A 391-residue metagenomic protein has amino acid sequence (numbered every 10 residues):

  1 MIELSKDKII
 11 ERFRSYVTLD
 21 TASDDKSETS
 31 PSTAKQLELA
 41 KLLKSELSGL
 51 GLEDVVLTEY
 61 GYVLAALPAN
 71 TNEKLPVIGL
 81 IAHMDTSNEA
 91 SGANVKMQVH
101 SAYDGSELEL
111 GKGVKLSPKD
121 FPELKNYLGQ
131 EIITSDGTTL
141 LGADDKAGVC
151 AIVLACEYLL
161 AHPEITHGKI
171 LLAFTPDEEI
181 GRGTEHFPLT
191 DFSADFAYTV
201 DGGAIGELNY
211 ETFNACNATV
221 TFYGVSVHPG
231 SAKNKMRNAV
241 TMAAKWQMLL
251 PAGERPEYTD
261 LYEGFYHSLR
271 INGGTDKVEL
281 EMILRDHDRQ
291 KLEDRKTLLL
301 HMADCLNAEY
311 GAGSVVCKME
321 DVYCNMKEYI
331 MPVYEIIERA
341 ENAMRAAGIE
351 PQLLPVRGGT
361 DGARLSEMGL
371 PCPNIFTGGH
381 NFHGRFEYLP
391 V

Functional and structural regions predicted by a protein language model:
K6-A34, T134, Y323, H380-G384: N-terminal capping segment at the start of a domain
D25-K26, D54, E164-K169, A252-H267 (+2 more regions): Flexible, glycine/charged-enriched surface loops at secondary-structure junctions
E28-L75, G79-I81, D85: A non-catalytic alpha/beta surface segment that caps or lines the substrate-entry region of metallo-dependent hydrolase
L43, A151-L159, A243-Q247, L365: Buried hydrophobic packing segments
E73-K169: Active-site metal-coordination/substrate-binding segment of hydrolases, especially metallo-dependent peptidases
L108, L116, L124, Q130-A143 (+4 more regions): Midchain, well-structured core segments that form catalytic/ion-binding scaffolds
G274-D276, E350-V391: Zn-dependent metallopeptidase/amidohydrolase metal-coordination segment
N325-A343, M368: Short, low-order "capping/linker" segments at domain edges
